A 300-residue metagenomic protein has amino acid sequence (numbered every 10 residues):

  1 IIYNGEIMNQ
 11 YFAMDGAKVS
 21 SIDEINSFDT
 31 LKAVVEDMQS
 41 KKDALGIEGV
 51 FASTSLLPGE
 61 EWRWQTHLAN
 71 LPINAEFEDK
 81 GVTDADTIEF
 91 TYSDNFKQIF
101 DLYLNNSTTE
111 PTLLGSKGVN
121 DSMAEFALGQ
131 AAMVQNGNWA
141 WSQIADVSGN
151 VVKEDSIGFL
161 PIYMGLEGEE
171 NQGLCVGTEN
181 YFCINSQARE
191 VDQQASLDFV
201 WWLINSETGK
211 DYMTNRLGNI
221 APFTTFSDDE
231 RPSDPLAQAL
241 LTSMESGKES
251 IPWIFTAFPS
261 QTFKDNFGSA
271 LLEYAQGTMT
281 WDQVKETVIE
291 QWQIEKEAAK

Functional and structural regions predicted by a protein language model:
Q10, S20-E24, S55, I73-Q98 (+4 more regions): Short, solvent-exposed loop/beta-turn-alpha elements that line the ligand-binding surface or hinge of extracytoplasmic
D15-D23, D86-E89, L104-K117, Q130 (+1 more regions): A local structural motif
N26-T30, L113-L128: Short helix-initiation/N-cap motifs at beta->coil->alpha
D29-A85: Extracytoplasmic/periplasmic solute-binding protein
T30-Q39, D79-S116: Glycine-centered hinge/linker elements that transmit conformational signals in sensory and ligand-binding systems
Q98-L102, E190-L203, F263, V284: Short amphipathic alpha-helical coupling segments at ligand-binding clamshell hinges and other catalytic/signaling
T108, G149-N219: Extracytoplasmic/periplasmic substrate-recognition and gating elements
K210, I220-R231, T242-K300: Conserved C-terminal helix/tail region of periplasmic/extracytoplasmic solute-binding proteins
